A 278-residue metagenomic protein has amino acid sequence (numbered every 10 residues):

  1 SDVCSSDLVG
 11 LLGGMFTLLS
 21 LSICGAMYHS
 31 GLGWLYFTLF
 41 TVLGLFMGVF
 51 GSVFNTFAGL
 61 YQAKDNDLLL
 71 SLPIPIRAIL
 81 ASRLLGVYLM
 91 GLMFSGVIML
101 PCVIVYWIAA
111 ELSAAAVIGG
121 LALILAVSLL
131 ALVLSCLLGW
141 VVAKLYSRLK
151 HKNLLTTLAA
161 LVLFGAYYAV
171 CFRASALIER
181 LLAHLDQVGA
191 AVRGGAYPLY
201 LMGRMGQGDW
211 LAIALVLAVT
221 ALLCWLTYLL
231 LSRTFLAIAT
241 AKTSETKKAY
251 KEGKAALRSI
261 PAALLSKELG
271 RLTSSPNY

Functional and structural regions predicted by a protein language model:
S1, Y197-G206, I260-T273: A short amphipathic helical element positioned immediately N-terminal to and/or at the very start of a transmembrane
V3-S5: Short, small-residue-biased leader/transition segments that mark boundaries at the very start of proteins
L12-G14, Y36-T56: Long, hydrophobic alpha-helical segments
S52-Q62, R77, A81-A241: Transmembrane-helix bundle segments that line or gate the permeation/cavity pathway in multi-pass membrane proteins
L70-P75: Short helix-to-coil transition segments within interhelical loops that connect adjacent transmembrane helices
R77-L85, R258-L269: Alpha-helical membrane-protein architecture signal
Y88-L92, E268, L272-P276: Loop-to-transmembrane-helix entry motif
L236-S266: Juxtamembrane inter-helical linkers in multi-pass membrane proteins
